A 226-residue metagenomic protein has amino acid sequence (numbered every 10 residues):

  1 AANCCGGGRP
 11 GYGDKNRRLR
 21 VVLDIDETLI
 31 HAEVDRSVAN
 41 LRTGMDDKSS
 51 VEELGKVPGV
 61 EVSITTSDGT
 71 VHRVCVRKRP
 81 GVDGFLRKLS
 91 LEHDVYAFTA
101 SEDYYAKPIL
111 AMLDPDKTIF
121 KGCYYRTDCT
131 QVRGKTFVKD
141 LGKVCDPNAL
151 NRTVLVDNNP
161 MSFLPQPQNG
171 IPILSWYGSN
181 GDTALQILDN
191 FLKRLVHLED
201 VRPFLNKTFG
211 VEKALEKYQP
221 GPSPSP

Functional and structural regions predicted by a protein language model:
A1-I25, A32-V51: Non-catalytic pre-domain segments flanking phosphatase-related domains
G6, P10-D14, T65-R77, S90-Y96 (+1 more regions): Short interface patches used for recognition in eukaryotic signaling and trafficking proteins
N16-I30, P58-V60, F85, L91-D94 (+3 more regions): Core residues of folded domains in eukaryotic genome-function proteins
R20-D24, T28-I30, E61-S63, C75 (+5 more regions): Beta-strand cores of modular interaction/reader domains in eukaryotic scaffold and signaling proteins, especially PDZ
E33, T99-S101: Glycine-rich, histidine-containing beta strand-loop boundary motifs that form or position
T43-V71: Conserved phosphoryl-transfer catalytic core
R77-G81, S101-Y104: Short beta->alpha linker loops
K88-E92, E102-P226: C-terminal cap/substrate-recognition subdomain and adjoining C-terminal extension of metal-dependent phosphatase-like
